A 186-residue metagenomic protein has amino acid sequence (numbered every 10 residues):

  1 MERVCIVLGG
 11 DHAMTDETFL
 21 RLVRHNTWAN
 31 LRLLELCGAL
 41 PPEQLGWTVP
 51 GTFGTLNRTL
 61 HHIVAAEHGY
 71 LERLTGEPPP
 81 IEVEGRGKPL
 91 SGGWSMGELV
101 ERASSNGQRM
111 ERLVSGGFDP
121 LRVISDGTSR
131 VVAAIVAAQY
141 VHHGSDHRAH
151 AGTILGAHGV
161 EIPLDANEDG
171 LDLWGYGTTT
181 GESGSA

Functional and structural regions predicted by a protein language model:
E2-V4, E101, Q108, H147: Short, intrinsically disordered low-complexity segments
R3-A13: Short, Lys/Arg-enriched N-terminal segments with co-localized hydrophobic residues within the first ~10-30 amino acids
V7-G9, L20-G85, D126-A186: Short, contiguous alpha-helical
P78-G116: Helix-adjacent hinge/juxtasegments
V114-G127: Acidic catalytic patch
